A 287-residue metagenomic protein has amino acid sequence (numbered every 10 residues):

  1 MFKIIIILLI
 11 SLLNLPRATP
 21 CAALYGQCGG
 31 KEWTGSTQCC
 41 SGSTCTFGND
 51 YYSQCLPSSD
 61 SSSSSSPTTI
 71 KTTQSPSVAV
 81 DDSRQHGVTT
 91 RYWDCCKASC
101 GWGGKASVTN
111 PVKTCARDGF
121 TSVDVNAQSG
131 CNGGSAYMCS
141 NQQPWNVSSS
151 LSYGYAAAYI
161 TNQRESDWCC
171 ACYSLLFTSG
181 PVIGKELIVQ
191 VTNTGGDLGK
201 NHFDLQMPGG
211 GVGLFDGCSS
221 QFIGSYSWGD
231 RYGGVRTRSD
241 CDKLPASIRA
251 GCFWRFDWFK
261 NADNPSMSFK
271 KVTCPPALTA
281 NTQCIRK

Functional and structural regions predicted by a protein language model:
F2, I6-L8, L12, S66-K287: Mature exported/compartmentalized surface modules and terminal targeting/interaction regions
I10-A23: N-terminal signal peptide
L24-E32: Secreted/surface-exposed cysteine- and glycine-rich disulfide frameworks
W33-S41: Disulfide-braced loops of extracellular cysteine-rich modules
S41-F47: Extracellular disulfide-bonded cysteine-rich modules/repeats
N49-S58: Short, disulfide-bonded extracellular cysteine-rich repeat modules
S59-P67: Ser/Thr/Pro-rich low-complexity tandem-repeat tracts
